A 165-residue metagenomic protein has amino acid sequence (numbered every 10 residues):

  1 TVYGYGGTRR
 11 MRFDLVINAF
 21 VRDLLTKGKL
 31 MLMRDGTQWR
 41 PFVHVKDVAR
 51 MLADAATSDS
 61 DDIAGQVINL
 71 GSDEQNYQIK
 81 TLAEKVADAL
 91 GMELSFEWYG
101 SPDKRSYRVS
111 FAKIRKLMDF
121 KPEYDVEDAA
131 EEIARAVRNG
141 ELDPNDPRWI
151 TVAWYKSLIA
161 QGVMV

Functional and structural regions predicted by a protein language model:
T1-D14: Flexible, glycine-rich beta-alpha linker
L15-V16, V109: Short, conserved clusters of charged catalytic residues that mark active-site and nucleotide-handling motifs
R22-T26: Active-site Tyr-X1-5-Lys
K27-K29, M33-V165: C-terminal substrate-binding subdomain of Rossmann-fold SDR/epimerase-dehydratase oxidoreductases
